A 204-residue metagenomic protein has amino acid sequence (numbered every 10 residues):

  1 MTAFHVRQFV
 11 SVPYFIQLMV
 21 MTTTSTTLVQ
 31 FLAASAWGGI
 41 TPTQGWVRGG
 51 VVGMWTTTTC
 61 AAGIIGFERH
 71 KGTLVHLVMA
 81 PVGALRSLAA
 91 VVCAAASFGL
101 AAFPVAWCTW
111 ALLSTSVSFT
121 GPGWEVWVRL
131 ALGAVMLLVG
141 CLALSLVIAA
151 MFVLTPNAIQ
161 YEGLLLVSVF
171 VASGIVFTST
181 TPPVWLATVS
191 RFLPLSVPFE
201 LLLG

Functional and structural regions predicted by a protein language model:
M1-V128, L132-G204: Hydrophobic transmembrane alpha-helices and immediately adjacent juxtamembrane helices of multi-pass inner-membrane
